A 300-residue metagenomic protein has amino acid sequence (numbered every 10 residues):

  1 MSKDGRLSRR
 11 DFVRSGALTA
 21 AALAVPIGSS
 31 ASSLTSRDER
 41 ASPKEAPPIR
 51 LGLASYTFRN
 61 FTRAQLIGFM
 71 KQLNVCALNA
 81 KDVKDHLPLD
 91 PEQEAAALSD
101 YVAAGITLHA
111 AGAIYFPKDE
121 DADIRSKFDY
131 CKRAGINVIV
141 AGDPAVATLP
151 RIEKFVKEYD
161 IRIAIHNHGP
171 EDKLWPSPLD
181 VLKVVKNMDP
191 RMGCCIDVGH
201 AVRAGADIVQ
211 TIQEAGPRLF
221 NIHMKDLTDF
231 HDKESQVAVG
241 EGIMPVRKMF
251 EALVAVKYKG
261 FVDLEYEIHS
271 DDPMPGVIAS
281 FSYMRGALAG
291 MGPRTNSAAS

Functional and structural regions predicted by a protein language model:
S2-G28, S32-R50, N60-N74, Y130 (+2 more regions): Histidine-acidic metal/acid-base catalytic patches
I49-A54, L78-A80, L108-A113, I139-A141 (+4 more regions): Hydrophobic faces of well-ordered beta-strands that scaffold small-molecule active sites in alpha/beta enzyme cores
L51-T57, A80-K84, G105-H109, G135-G142 (+3 more regions): Short, mixed-charge, low-aromatic patches
A54-F58, K81-D85, A113-F116, P144 (+4 more regions): Active-site beta-loop-alpha junctions enriched in small/polar residues
C76-R162, H200, R294: Structural motif corresponding to the early beta-alpha repeats
L87-L89, K173-P176: Short, charged, surface-exposed secondary-structure boundary motifs
A147-L149, D172-W175: Short, well-ordered, mixed-charge alpha-helical segments that flank or form enzyme active sites
A164-K173, L182: Conserved anion-binding
